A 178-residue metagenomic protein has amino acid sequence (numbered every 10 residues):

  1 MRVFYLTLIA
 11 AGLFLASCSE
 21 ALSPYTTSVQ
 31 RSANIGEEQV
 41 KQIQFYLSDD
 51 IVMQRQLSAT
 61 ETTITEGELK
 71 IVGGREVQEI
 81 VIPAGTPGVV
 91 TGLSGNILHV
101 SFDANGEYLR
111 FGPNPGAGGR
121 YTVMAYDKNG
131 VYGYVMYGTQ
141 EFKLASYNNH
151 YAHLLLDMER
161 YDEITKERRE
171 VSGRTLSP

Functional and structural regions predicted by a protein language model:
M1-F4: Positively charged n-region of N-terminal signal peptides that target proteins for export
F14-S17: C-terminal motif of bacterial Sec signal peptides marking the signal peptidase cleavage site
S19-L22: Bacterial signal peptide processing site
Y25-S48: Post-signal peptide N-terminal segment of mature Sec-exported envelope proteins
V40-Q42, P83-G85, G95-I97, Y137-T139 (+1 more regions): Extracytoplasmic
D50-V77: Mixed-charge, low-complexity intrinsically disordered segments
G74-A117: Mid-length scaffold segments of soluble, non-membrane domains
A125-P178: C-terminal partner/receptor-binding element of secreted or periplasmic proteins
